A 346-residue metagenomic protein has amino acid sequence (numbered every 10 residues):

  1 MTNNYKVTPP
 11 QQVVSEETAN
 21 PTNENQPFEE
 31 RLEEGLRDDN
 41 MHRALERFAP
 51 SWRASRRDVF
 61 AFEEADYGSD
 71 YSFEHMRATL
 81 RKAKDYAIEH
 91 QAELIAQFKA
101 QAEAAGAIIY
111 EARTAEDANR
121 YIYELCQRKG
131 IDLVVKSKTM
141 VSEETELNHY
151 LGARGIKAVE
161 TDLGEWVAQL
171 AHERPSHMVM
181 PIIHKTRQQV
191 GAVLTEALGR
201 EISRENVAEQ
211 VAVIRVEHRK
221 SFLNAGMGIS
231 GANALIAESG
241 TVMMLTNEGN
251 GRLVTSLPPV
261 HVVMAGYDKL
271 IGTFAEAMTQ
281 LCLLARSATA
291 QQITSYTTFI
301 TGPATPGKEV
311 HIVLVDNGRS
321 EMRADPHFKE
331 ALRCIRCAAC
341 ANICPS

Functional and structural regions predicted by a protein language model:
T2-F328: The feature marks the mature, well-folded catalytic cores of soluble enzymes
Y150, R333, I343: Hydrophobic/aromatic ligand-binding patch that stacks against planar heteroaromatic rings of cofactors or nucleotides
F328-A339: Flanking scaffold residues of small Cys/His-coordinated metal-binding clusters
A339-S346: Iron-sulfur cluster-binding cysteine motifs and their immediate structural context in ferredoxin-like electron-transfer
